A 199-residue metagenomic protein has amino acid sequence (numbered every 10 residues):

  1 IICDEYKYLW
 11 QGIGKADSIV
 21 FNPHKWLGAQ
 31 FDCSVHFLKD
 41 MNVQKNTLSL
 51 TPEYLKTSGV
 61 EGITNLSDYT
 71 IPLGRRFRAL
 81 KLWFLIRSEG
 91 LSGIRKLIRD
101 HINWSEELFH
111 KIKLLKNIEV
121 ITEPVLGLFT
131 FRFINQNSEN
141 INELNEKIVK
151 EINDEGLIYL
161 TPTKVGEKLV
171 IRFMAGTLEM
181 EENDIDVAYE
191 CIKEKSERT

Functional and structural regions predicted by a protein language model:
I2-C3, L9-K113: Active-site C-terminal subdomain of aminotransferase-like
K25, S88-L91, N135-N137, T177-E181: A generic structural motif
F84-L85, T130-F133, I171-G176: Short, hydrophobic beta-strand segments
E107, K111-L115, K147-I158, C191 (+1 more regions): Generic non-transmembrane alpha-helical segments
L115-E123, P162-T163: Flexible, glycine/charged-enriched surface loops at secondary-structure junctions
E119-I152: Conserved PLP-binding catalytic core of the aspartate aminotransferase-like
L128, D154-R172: Conserved PLP cofactor-binding pocket of PLP-dependent enzymes
V165-T199: PLP-dependent enzyme catalytic core of the Aspartate aminotransferase-like
